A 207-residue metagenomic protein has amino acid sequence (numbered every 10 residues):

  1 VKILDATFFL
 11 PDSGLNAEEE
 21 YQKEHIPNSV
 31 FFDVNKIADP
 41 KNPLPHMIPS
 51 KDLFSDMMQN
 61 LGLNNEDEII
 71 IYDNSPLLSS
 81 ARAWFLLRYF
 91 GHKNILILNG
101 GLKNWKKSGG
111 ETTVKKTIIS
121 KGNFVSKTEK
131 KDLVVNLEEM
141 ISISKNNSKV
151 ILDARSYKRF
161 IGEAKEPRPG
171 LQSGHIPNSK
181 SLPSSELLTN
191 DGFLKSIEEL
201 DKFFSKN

Functional and structural regions predicted by a protein language model:
V1-N207: Cytosolic catalytic domains that perform sulfur/thiol-centered chemistry
